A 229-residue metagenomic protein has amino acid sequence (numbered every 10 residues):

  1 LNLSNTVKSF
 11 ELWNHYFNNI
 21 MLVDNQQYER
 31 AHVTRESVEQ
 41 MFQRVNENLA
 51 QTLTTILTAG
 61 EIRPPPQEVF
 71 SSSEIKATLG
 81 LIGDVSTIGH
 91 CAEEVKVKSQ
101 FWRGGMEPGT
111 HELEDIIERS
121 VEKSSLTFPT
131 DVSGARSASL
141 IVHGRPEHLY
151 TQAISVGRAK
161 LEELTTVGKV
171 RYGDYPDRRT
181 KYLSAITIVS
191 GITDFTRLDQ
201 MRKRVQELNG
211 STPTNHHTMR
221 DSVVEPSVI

Functional and structural regions predicted by a protein language model:
L1-I229: Tubulin/FtsZ superfamily GTPase core signature
